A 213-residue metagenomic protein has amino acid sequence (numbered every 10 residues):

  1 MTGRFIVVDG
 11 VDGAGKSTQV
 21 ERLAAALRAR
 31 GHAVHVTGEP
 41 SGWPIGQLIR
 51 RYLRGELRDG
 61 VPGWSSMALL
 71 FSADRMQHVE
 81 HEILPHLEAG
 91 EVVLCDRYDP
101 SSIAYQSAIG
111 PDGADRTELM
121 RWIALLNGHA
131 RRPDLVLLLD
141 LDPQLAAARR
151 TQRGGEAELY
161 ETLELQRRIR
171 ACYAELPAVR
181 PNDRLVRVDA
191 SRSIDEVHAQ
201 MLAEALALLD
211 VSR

Functional and structural regions predicted by a protein language model:
T2-F5: Pre-Walker A (Motif I) flank of P-loop NTPase domains
V8: Hydrophobic anchor at the beta1->P-loop junction of P-loop NTPases
V11: P-loop (Walker A) phosphate-binding loop of NTP-binding proteins
K16: Conserved lysine of the Walker
Q19: Hydrophobic positions on the alpha1 helix immediately C-terminal to the Walker A/P-loop
A24, Q144-R213: NTP-dependent small-molecule kinase module
H32-G128, Q200: ATP-dependent small-molecule kinase phosphotransfer cores that center on conserved nucleotide phosphate-binding segments
R97-A171: A glycine- and Lys/Arg-enriched "phosphate-lid" helix/loop adjacent to the NTP-binding pocket of small-molecule kinases
